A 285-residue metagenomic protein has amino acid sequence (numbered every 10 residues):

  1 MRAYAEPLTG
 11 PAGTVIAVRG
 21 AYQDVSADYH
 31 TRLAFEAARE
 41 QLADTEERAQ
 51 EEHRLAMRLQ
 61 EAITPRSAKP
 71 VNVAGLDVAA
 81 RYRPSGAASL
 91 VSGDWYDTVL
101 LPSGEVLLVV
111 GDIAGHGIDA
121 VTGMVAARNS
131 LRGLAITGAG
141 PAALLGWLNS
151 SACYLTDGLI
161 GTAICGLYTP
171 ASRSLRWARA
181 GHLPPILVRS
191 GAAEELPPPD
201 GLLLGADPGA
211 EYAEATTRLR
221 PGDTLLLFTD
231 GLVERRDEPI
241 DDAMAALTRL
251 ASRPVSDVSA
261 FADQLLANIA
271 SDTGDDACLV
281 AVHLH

Functional and structural regions predicted by a protein language model:
M1-A3, T9, R19, S92 (+2 more regions): PAS/PAC sensory module
L8, A12, V25-Y29, I113-A114 (+1 more regions): PAS/PAC or PAS-like capping segment
T14-D24, V109-G111, F228: PAS-family sensory domains
Q23-A37: PAS-associated C-terminal cap
Y29-H30, H116, V233-I240, D272: Regulatory loop-to-helix N-cap segments in sensory/regulatory domains that couple ligand/signal detection
A43-L225, A267, S271-H285: … and, occasionally, acidic/histidine-rich disordered N-termini of signaling adaptors
A139-A143, R253-F261: Short, charged, surface-exposed loops that flank catalytic or proteolytic processing sites
L226, L247: Divalent-cation-assisted or electrostatically stabilized phosphate/pyrophosphate-binding catalytic cores
